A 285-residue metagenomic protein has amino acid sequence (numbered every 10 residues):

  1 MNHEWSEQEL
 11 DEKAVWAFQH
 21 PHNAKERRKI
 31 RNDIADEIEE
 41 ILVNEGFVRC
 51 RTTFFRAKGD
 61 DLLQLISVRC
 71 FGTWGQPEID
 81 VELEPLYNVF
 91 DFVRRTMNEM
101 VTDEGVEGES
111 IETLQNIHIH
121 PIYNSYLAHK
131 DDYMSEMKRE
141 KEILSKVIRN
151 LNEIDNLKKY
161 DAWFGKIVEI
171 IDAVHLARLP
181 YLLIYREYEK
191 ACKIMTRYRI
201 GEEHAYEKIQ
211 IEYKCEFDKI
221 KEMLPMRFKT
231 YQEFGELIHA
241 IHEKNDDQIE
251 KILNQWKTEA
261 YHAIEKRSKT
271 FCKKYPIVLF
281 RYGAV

Functional and structural regions predicted by a protein language model:
N2-I30, A35, R56-V285: Intrinsically disordered, low-complexity regulatory regions enriched in serine/threonine/proline and acidic residues
R27-C50: Amphipathic alpha-helical segments
G46-D60: A short acidic/basic microdomain associated with nuclease active sites
